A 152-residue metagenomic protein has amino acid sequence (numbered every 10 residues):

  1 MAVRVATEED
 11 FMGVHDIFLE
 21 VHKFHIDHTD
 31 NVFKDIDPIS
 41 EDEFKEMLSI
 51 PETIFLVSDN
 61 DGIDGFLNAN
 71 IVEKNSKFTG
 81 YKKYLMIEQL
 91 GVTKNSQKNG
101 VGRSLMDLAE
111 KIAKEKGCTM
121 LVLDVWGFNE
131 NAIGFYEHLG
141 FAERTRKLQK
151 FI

Functional and structural regions predicted by a protein language model:
A2-D16: A short beta-loop-alpha structural element at the N-terminal edge of CoA-dependent acyl/N-acetyltransferase catalytic
F18, Y136, F141: Conserved active-site tyrosine of GNAT-family acetyltransferases
K23-F44: Conserved GNAT-fold acetyl-CoA-binding loop/helix
K45-V57, M86: A short helix-loop-beta-strand connector motif used in the catalytic cores of GNAT acetyltransferases and, in some
V57, G62-I71, M86, G91: Conserved beta-strand in the GNAT
G80-K94, Q149: Conserved acetyl-CoA binding element of GNAT-fold acetyltransferases
Q89-V92, K98-K111, E115, H138: Conserved acetyl-CoA-binding loop-helix of GNAT-fold acetyltransferases
V122-A132, Q149-I152: Conserved beta-strand-loop-alpha-helix junction that forms the acyl-donor binding cleft
